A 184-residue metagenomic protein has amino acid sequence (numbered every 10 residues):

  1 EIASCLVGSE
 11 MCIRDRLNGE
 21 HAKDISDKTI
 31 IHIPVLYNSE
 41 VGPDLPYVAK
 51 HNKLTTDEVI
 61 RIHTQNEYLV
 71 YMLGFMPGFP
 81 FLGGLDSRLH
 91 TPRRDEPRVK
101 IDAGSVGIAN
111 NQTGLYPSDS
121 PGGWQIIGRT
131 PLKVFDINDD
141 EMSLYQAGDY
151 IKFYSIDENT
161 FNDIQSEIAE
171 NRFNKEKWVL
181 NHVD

Functional and structural regions predicted by a protein language model:
E1-I13: Single conserved hydrophobic/aromatic residue that forms the stacking wall/gate of nucleotide- or nucleobase-binding
I2, P97, D140-E141: Short, conserved secondary-structure segments in the cores of folded domains
S9, D15, A22, S26 (+1 more regions): Well-ordered alpha/beta subsegment
P34-H90: Anionic-ligand-binding alpha/beta catalytic cores of soluble enzymes and soluble regulatory domains that recognize
F79-D86, P117-K133, K152: Short, basic/aromatic beta-hairpin or loop at an interaction surface
L82-V106: Long, compositionally biased
S105-I108, G123-Q125: Structural motif
N111-Q112, I156: Short, surface-exposed secondary-structure boundary micro-motifs
